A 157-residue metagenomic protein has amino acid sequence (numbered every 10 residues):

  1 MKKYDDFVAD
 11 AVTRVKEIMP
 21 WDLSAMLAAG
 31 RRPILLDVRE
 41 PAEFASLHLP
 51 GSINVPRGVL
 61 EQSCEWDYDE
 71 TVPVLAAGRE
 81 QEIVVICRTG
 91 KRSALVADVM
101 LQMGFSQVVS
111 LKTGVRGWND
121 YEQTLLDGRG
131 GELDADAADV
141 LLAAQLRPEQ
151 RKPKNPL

Functional and structural regions predicted by a protein language model:
M1-P33, P41-E82, K91-L157: Rhodanese-like catalytic fold shared by cysteine-dependent sulfurtransferases and DSP/PTP-type phosphatases
I86: Short, surface-exposed ligand- or partner-binding patches at beta-edge/loop junctions that are enriched in aromatics
